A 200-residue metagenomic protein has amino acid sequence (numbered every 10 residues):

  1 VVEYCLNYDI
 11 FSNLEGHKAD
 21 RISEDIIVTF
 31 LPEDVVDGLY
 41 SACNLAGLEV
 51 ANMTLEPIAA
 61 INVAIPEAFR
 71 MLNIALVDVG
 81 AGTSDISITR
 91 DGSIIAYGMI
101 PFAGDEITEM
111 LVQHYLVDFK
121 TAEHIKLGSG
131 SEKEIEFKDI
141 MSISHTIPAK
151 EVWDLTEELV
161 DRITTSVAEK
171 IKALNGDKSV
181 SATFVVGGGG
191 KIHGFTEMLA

Functional and structural regions predicted by a protein language model:
V1-I74, S93-I95, S129-T156, L174-G176 (+2 more regions): Nucleotide/phosphate-binding catalytic cleft detector across ATP-hydrolyzing and phosphate-transferring enzymes
L31, D78, M99, V186-G188: Small/polar loops that bind or transfer phosphate-bearing groups
C43, D78, L111, V167 (+1 more regions): Residue-level signature of catalytic and energy-coupling elements of molecular machines, predominantly ATP/GTP-dependent
E67-Y97, L111: Gly/Thr-rich phosphate-binding beta-strand-loop-beta motif of the actin/hexokinase/Hsp70
R90-I125: Metal-dependent phosphodiester-processing active-site neighborhood
L159-A168: A general structural motif
A200: Conserved phosphate-binding/catalytic loops in two-lobed NTP-binding clefts
